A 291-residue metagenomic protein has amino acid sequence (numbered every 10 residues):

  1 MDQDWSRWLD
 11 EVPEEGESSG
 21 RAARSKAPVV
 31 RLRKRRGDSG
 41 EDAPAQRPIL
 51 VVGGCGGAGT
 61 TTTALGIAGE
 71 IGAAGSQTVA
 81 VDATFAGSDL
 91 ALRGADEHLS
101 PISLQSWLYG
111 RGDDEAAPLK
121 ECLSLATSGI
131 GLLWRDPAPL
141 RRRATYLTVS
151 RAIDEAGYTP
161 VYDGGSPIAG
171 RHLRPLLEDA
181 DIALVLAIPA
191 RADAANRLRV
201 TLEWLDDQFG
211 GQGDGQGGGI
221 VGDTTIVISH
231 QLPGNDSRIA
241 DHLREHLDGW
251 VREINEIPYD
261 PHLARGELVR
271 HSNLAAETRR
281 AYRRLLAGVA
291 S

Functional and structural regions predicted by a protein language model:
M1-G56, L99, Y109: Extreme N-terminal, non-catalytic leader segments that precede Walker-type/kinase nucleotide-binding cores
A43-R93: Walker A/P-loop phosphate-binding motif and the immediately C-terminal alpha-helix
V51-V52, V81, L133-D136, V161-G164 (+2 more regions): Conserved beta-strand segments of the P-loop GTPase G domain that flank and frequently precede/overlap
A74-I130: Phosphate-binding loop that captures ATP/GTP phosphates
L125-L176: Phosphate-binding/switch loop-helix module in NTP-utilizing enzymes
R171-A192: Inter-motif core of Ras-like GTPase G domains
G211-G218: Intrinsically disordered, low-complexity terminal tails and inter-domain linkers enriched for S/T/G/P/D/E
S229-A275: Beta-strand-loop-alpha "switch" segments that mediate conformational coupling across diverse proteins
